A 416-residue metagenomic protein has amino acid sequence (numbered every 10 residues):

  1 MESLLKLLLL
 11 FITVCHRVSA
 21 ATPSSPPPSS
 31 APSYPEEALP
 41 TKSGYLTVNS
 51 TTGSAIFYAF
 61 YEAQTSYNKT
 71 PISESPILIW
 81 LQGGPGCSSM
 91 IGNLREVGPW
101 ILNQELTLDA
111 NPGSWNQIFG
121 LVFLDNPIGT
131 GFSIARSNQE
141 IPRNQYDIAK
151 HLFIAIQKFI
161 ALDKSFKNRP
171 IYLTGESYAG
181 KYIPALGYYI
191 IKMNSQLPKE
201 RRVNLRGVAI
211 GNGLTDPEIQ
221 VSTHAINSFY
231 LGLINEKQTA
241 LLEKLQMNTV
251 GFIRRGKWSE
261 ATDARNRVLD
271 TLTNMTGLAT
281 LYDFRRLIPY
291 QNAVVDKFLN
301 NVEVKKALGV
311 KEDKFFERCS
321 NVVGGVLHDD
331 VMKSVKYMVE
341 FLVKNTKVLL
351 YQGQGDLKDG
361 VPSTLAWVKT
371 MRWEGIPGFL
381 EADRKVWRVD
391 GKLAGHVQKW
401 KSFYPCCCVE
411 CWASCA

Functional and structural regions predicted by a protein language model:
M1-A416: Terminal and linker regions of secretory-pathway proteins
